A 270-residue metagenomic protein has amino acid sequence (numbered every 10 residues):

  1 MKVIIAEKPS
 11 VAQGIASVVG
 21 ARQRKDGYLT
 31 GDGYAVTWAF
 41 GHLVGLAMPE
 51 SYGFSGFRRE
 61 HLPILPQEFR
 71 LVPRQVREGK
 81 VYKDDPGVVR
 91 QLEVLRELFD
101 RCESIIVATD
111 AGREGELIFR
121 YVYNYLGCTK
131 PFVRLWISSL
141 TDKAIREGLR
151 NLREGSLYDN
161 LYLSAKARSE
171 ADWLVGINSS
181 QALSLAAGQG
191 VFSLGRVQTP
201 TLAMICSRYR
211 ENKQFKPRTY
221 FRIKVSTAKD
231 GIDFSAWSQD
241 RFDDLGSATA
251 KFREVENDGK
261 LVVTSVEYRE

Functional and structural regions predicted by a protein language model:
M1, T109-A111, G188-S193, E267-E270: Conserved short loop/turn motifs at secondary-structure junctions
M1-S169, W173, A250, K260: Intrinsically disordered, low-complexity regulatory segments
A35, L43-D84, F192-E270: Long, highly charged, low-complexity internal segments
E93-V94, V175-S179, V262-E270: Active-site-adjacent bridging/hinge elements
N124, W173, I177, T199-A203: Short, residue-level hotspots on alpha-helical faces of the histone-fold and other alpha-helical interaction modules
T129-K130, I177-A182, R208-K213: Short helix-capping/linker segments at secondary-structure and domain boundaries
S164-G195: Amphipathic alpha-helical segments of the small helical/lid subdomains adjacent to P-loop NTPase cores
